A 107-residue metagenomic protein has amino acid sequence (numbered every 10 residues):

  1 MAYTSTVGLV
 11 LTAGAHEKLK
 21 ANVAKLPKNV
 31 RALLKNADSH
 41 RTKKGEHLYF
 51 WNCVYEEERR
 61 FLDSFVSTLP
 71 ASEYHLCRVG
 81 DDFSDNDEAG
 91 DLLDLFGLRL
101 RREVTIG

Functional and structural regions predicted by a protein language model:
M1-P27: Short, extreme N-terminal segment that most often corresponds to the first beta-strand
V23-G107: Charged interaction segments
